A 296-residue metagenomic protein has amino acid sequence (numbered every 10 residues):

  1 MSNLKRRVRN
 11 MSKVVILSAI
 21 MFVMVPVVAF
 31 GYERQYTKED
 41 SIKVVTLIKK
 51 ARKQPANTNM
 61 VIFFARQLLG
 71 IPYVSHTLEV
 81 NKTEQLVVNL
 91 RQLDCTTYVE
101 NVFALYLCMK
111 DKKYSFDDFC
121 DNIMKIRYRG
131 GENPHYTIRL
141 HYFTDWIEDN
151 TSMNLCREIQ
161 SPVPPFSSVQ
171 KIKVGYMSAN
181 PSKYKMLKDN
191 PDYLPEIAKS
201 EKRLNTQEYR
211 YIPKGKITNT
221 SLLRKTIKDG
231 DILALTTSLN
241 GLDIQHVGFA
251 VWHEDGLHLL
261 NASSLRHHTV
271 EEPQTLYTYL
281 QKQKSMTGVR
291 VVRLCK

Functional and structural regions predicted by a protein language model:
M1-Q35: Bacterial Sec-dependent N-terminal signal peptides
Y32-F103, L107: Cationic-aromatic interfacial patches
E39, K43-T46, M60, F64 (+6 more regions): Exposed alpha-helical structural elements
L47-K50, F64, L68, N122 (+3 more regions): Residues that form generic nucleotide/phosphate-binding pockets
Y73-R210, W252, G256, N261-S264: Acidic/His-rich structured neighborhood in mature extracellular/periplasmic domains
Y211-L223, T237: Short alpha-helix capping/helix-loop boundary micro-motifs
T226-I227: Short, well-ordered loop/turn sites that connect or cap secondary structure elements
D231-K296: C-terminal soluble interaction/assembly domains
